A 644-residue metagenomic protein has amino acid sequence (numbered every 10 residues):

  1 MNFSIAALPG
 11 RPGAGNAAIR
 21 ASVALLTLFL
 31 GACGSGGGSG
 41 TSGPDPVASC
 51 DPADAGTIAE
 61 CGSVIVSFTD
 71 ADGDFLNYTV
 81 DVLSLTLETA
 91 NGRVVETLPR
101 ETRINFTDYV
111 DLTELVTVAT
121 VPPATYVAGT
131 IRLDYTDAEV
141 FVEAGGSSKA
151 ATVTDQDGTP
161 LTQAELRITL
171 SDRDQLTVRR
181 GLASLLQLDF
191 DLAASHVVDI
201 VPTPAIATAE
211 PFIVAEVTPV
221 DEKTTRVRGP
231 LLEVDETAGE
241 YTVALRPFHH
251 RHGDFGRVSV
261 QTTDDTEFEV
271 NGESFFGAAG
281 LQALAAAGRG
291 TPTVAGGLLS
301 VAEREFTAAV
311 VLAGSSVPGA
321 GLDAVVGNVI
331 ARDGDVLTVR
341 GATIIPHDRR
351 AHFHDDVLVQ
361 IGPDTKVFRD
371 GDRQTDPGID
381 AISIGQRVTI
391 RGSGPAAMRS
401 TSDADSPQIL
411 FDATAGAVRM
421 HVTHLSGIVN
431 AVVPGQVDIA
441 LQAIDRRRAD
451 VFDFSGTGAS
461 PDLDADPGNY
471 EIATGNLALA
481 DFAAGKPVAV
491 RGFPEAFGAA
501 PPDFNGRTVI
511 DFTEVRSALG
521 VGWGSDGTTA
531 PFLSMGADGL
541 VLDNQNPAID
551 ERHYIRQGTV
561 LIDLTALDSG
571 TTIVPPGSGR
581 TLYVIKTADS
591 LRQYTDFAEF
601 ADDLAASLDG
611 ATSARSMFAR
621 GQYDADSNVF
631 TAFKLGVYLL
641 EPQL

Functional and structural regions predicted by a protein language model:
M1-A17: N-terminal secretory signal peptides that target proteins for export/translocation
A17-A24: Sec-dependent signal peptide recognition, specifically the positively charged N-region followed immediately by
F29-A32: C-terminal motif of bacterial Sec signal peptides marking the signal peptidase cleavage site
G34-G37: Bacterial signal peptide processing site
S39-V326, R340-I344, D356-L358, P363-F368 (+8 more regions): A short, solvent-exposed, low-complexity linear motif enriched for acidic/polar residues with Pro/Gly/Ser/Thr
V234-Y241, R332-L337, V432-V437: Short, conserved beta-turn/loop elements at beta-strand boundaries and strand-helix junctions
L425-S426, G522-G527: Helix-biased "structured C-terminal domain" signature
